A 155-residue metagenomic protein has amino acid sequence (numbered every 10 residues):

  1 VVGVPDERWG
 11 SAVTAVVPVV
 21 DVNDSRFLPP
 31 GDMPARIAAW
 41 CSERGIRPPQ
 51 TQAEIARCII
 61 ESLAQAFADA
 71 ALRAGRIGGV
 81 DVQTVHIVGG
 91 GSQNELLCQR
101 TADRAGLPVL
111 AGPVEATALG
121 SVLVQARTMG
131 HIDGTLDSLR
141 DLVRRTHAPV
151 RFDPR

Functional and structural regions predicted by a protein language model:
V1-T84, Q93-T117, L123-P154: Active-site core segments that coordinate phosphate-bearing ligands/cofactors across diverse enzyme families
G90: Glycine-rich Rossmann-fold phosphate-binding loop(s) that bind the pyrophosphate of adenine dinucleotide cofactors
